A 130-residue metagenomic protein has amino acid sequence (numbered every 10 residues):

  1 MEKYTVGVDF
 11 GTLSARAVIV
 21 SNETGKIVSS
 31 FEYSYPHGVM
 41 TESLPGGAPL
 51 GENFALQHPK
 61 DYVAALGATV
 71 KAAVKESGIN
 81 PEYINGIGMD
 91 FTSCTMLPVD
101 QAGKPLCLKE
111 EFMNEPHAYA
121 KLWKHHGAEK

Functional and structural regions predicted by a protein language model:
M1-L108: N-terminal glycine/serine-rich phosphate-binding loop of ATP-dependent small-molecule kinases, especially carbohydrate
G67, L97-K130: Glycine-rich phosphate-binding loop and adjoining helix at the ATP-binding site of ATP-dependent phosphoryl-transfer
